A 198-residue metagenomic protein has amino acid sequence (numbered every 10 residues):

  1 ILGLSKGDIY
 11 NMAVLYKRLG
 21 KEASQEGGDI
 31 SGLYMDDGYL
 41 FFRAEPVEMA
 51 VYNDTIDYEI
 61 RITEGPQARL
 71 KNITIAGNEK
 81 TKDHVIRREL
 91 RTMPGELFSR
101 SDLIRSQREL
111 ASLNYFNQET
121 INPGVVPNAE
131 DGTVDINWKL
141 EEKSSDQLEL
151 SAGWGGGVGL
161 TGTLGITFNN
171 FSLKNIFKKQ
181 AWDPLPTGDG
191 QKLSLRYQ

Functional and structural regions predicted by a protein language model:
I1-G156, F168, I176-R196: Periplasmic polypeptide-binding modules associated with outer-membrane biogenesis and secretion
E149-L150, T161-T163: Short conserved micro-motifs at the rims of enzyme active sites and ligand-binding pockets
G162-S172: Feature captures outer-membrane beta-barrel proteins of Gram-negative bacteria and organelles
